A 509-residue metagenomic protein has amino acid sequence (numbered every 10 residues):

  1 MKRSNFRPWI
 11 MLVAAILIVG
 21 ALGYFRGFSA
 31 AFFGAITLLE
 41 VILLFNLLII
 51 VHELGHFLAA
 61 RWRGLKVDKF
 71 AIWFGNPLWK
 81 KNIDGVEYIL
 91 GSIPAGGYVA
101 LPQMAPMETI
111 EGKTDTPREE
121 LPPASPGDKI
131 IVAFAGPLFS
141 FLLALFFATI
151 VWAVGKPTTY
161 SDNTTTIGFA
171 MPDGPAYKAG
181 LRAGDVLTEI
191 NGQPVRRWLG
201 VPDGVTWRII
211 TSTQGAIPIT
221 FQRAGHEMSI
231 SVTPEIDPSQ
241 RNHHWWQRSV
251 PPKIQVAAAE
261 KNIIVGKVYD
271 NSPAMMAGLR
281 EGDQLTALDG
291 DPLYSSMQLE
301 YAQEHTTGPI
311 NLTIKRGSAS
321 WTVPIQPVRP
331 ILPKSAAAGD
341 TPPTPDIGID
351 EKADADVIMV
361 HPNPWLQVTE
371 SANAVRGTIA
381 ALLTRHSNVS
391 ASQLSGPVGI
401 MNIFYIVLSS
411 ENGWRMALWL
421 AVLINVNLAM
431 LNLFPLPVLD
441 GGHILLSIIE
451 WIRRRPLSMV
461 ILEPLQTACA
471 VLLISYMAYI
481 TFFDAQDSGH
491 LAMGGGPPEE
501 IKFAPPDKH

Functional and structural regions predicted by a protein language model:
M1-A31, A35: Topogenic membrane-insertion module of multi-pass membrane proteins
F33-D115, L431-R453: Small-residue-rich helix-interface/hinge motifs
V51, W62, G97-F169, G174 (+1 more regions): Internal alpha-helical transmembrane segments
H52, L90, G136, A176 (+12 more regions): Terminal peptide-recognition signature
G112-A148, I190-Q247: Interdomain regulatory linker/hinge segments that flank or connect interaction modules in polarity/junction/synaptic
T116-G127, Q247-M276, E281-Q284, D291-P292 (+3 more regions): Functional transmembrane alpha-helices
F147, V151-V186, R196, Q247-E281 (+1 more regions): PDZ/PDZ-like groove recognition
Y177-P202, A274-M297, L465, K508: Conserved PDZ fold ligand-binding element
